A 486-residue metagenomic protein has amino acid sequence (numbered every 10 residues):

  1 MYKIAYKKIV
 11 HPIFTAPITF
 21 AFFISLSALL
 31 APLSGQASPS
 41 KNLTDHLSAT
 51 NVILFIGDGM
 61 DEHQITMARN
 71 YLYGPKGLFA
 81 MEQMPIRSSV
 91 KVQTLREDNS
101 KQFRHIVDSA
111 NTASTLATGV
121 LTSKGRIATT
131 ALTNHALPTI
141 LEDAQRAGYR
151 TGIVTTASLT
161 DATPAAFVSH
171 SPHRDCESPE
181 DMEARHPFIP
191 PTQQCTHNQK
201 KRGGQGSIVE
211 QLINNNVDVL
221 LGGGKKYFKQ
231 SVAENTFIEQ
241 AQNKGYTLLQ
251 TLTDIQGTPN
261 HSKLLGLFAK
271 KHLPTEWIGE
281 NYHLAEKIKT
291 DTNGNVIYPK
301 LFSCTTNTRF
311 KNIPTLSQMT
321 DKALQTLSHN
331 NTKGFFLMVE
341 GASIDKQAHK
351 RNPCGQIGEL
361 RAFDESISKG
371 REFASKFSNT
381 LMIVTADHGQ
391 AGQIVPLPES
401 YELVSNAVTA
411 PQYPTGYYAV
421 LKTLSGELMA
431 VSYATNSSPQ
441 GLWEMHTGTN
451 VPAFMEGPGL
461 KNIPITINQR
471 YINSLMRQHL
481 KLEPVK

Functional and structural regions predicted by a protein language model:
M1-F14: N-terminal secretory signal peptides that target proteins for export/translocation
A16-A31: Bacterial N-terminal signal peptides
G35-A37: Boundary at the C-terminal end of the N-terminal hydrophobic targeting segment
P39-S48, E372: A short acidic-Thr-Gly-centered motif at the start of a beta-strand
K41-N42, K101-F103, I140-L141: Short secondary-structure capping/turn segments at boundaries of alpha-helices and beta-strands
T44-Y71, L116-H173, A391: Mobile, glycine-rich extracellular loop/lid and propeptide segments that shape or gate substrate/ligand access
A49-N51, M60-S114, T160-K486: A post-motif C-terminal structural segment
